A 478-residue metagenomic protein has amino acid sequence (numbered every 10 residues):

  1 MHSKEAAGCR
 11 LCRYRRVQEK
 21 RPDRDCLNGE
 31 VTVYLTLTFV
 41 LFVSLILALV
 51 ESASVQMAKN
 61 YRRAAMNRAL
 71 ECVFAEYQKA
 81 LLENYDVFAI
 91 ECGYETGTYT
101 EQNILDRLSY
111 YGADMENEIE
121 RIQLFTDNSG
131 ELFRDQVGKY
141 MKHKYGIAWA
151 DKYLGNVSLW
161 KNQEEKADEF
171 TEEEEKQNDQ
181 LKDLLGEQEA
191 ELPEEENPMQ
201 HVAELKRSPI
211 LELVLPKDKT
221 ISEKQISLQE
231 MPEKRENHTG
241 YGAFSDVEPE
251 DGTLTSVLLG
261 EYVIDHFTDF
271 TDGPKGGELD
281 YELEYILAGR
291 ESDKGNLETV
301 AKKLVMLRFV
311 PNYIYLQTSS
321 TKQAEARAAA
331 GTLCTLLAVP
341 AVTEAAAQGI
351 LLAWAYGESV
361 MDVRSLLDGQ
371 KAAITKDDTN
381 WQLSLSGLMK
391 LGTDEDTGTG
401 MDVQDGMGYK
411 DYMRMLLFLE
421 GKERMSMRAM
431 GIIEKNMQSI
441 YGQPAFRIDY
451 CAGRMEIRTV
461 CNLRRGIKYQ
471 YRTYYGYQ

Functional and structural regions predicted by a protein language model:
H2-Y99: Alpha-helical assembly-interface signal, strongest on the long, hydrophobic N-terminal helix that forms
V87-Q478: Long, compositionally biased low-complexity segments
